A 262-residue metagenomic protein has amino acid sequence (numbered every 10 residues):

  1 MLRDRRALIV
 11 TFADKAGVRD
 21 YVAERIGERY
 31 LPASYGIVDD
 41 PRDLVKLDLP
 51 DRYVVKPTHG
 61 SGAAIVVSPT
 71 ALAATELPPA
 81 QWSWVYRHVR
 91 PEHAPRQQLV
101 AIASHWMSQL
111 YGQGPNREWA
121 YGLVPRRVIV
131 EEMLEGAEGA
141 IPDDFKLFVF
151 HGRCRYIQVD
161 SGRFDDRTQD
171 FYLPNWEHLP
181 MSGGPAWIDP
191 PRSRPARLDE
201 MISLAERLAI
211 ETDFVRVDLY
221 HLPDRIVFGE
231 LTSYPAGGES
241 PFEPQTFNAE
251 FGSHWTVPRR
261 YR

Functional and structural regions predicted by a protein language model:
M1-Q98, I102-H105, G112-R117: A conserved helix-loop-beta module that forms one wall/lid of the active-site cleft in ATP-utilizing catalytic domains
V38, H59, E132-L134, V149-H151 (+1 more regions): Short, flexible loop/turn elements at secondary-structure junctions
L49, A80-P185: Phosphate-binding site of ATP-dependent enzymes
Y53, R155, V215, V227-G229: Protein kinase-like catalytic core scaffold
V66-V67, L77-P78, D166-Y172, G238-F242: A short, polar/proline- and glycine-enriched secondary-structure boundary/capping micro-motif
P69-T70, V149-R153, L222-D224: Short acidic-glycine loop/turn motifs at beta-strand connectors
E118-R127, D170-I226: A long amphipathic alpha-helix within ATP-dependent nucleotide-binding catalytic cores
S203, H221-R262: C-terminal active-site "lid" helix and adjoining low-complexity regulatory extension at the edge of ATP-using catalytic
